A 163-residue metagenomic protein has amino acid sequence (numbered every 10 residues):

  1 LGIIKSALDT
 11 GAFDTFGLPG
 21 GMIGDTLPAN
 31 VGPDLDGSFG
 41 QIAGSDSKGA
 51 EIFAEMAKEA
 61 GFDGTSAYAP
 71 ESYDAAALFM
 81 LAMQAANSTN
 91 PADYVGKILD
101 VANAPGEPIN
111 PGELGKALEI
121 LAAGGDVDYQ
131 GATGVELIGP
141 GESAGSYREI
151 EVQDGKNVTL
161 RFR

Functional and structural regions predicted by a protein language model:
L1-R163: Extracytosolic ligand-binding ectodomains
